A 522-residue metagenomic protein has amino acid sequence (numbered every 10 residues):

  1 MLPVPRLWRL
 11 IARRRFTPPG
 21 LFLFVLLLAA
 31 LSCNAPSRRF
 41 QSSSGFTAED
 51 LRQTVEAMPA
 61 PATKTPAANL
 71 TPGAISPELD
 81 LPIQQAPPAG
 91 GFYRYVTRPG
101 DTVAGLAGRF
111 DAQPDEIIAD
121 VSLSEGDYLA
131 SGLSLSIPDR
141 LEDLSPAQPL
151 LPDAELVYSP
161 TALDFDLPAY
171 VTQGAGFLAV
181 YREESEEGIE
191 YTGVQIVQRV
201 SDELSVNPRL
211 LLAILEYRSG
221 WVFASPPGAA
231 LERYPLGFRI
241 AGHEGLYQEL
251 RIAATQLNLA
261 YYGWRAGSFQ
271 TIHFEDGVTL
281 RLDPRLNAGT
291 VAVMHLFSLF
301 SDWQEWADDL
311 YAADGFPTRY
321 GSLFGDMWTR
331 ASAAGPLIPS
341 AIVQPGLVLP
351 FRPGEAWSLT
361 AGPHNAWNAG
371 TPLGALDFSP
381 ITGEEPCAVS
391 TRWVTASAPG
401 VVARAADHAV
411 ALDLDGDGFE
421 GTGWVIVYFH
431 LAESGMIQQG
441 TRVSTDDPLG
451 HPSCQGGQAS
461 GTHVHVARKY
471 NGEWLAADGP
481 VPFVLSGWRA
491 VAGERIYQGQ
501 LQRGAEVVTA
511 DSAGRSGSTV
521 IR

Functional and structural regions predicted by a protein language model:
P36-Q41, G45, R239-T360, Q498-R522: Non-catalytic cell-wall polysaccharide-engagement segments
R39, S44-R52, S76-D115, L133-L135 (+2 more regions): Primarily a LysM-type cell-wall glycan-binding module
T97, T102-D120, G132, S201 (+5 more regions): Short alpha-helical segments in extracytoplasmic peptidoglycan/chitin-binding modules and envelope-associated proteins
L150-D308: Catalytic glycan-binding domains that act on GlcNAc-containing polysaccharides
P339-I342, G346, W357-A396: Short glycine/threonine/proline-enriched tight-turn/helix- or strand-capping micro-motif at secondary-structure
P345-L347, A388, T395, Q438-S444 (+1 more regions): Acidic, glycine-rich catalytic/binding loops that coordinate metals and/or anionic ligands
L359, A396, G400-V402, G440-P452: A structural signal for short beta-strand/turn segments enriched in small hydrophobics and glycine
V389-Q439, G461-H463: Zn2+-dependent peptidoglycan hydrolase active-site motif and core
